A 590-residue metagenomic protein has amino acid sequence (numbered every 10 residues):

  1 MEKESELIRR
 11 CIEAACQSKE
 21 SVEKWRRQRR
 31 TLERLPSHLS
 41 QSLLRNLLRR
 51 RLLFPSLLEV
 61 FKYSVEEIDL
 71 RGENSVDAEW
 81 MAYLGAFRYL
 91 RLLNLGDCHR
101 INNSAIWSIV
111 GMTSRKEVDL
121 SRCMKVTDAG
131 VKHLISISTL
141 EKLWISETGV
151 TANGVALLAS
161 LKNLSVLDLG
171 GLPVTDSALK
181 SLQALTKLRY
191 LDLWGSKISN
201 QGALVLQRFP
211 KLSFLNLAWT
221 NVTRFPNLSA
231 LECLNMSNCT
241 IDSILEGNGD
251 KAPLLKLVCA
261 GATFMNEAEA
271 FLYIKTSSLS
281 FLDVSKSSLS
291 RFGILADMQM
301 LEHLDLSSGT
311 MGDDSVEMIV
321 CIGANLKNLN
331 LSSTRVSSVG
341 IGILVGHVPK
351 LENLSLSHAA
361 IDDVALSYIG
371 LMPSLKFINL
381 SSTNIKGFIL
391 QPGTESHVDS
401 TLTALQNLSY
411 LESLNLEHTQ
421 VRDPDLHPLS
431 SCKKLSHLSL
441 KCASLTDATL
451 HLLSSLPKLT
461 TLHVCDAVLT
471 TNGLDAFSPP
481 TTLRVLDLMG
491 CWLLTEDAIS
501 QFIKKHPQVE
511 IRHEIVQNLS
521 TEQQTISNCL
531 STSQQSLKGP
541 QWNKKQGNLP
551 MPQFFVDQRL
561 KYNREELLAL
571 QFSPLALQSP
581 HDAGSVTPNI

Functional and structural regions predicted by a protein language model:
M1-E4, I12-E13, N563: Eukaryotic charged/polar low-complexity linker/IDR segments
L7-A15, L43: Short hydrophobic alpha-helical "box" of cullin-RING ligase substrate receptors that recruits the CRL scaffold
A14, Y83, S108, A476 (+1 more regions): Alpha-helical recognition domains of nuclear gene-regulatory proteins
K19-W107, K116, S121, S277-L279 (+1 more regions): LRR N-terminal entry segment and analogous cap-like coil->beta motifs
E73, C98, C123, M372 (+2 more regions): Conserved N-terminal glycine/acidic-rich loop preference
R115, L120-M124, G130-K505, H513-V516: Core solenoid repeat modules with strong leucine/isoleucine-rich periodicity, prominently canonical LRR arrays but also
S533-I590: Long, low-complexity intrinsically disordered regions
